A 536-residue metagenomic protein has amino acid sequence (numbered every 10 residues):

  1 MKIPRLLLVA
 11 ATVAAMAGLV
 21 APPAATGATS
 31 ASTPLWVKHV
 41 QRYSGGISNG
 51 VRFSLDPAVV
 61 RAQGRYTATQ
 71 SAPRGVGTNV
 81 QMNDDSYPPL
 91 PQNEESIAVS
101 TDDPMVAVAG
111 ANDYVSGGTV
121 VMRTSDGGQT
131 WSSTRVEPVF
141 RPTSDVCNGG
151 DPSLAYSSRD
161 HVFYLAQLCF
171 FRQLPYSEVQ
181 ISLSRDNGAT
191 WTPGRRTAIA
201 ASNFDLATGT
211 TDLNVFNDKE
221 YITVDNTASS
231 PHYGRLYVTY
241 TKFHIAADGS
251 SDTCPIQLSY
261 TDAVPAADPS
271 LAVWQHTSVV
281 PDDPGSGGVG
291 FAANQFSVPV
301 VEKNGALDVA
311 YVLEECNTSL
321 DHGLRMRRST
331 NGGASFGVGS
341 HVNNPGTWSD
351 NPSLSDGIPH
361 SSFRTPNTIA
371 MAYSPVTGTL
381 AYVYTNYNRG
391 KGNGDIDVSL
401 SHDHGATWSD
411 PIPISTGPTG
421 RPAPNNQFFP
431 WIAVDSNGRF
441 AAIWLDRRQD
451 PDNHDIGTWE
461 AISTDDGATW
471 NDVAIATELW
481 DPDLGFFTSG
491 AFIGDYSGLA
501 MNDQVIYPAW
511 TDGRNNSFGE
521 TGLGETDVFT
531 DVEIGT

Functional and structural regions predicted by a protein language model:
K2-G27: Secretory targeting and sorting signals
A28-T536: C-terminal PAP-associated
